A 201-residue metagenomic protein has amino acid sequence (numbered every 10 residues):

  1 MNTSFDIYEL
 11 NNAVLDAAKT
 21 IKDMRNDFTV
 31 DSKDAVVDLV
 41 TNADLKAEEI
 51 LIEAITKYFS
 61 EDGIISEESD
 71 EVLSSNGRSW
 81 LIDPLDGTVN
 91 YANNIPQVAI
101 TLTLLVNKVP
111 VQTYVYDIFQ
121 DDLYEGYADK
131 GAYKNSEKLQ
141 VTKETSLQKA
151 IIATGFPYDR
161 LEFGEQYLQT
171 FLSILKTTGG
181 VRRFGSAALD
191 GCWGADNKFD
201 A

Functional and structural regions predicted by a protein language model:
M1-L85, Q169: N-terminal subdomain of lithium-sensitive/metallo-dependent phosphomonoesterases centered on the IMPase/IPPase/PAP
I21, D44, I55, T88 (+4 more regions): Residue-level signal for inorganic ion chemistry
S32, V72-S74, N107, K143-S146: Solvent-exposed alpha-helices and their adjacent loops that cap or buttress functional pockets in soluble metabolic
L45, E49, E68, P84-G87 (+4 more regions): Generic detector of well-ordered alpha-helical packing
S74-Y133: DPxDG-like acidic metal-binding loop motif
P110, K138-Q140: Short, solvent-exposed loop/turn motifs
Q140-A201: An extended, acidic
